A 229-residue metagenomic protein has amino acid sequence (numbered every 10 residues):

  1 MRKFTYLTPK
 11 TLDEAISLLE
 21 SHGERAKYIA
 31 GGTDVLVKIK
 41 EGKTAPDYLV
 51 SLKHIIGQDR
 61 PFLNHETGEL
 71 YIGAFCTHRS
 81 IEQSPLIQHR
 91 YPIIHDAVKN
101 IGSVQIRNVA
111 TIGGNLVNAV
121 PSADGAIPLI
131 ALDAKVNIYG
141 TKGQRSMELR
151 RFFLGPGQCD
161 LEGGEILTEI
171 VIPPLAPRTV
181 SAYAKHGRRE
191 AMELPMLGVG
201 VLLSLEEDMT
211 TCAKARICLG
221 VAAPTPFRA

Functional and structural regions predicted by a protein language model:
M1-A229: C-terminal structural segment of proteins
